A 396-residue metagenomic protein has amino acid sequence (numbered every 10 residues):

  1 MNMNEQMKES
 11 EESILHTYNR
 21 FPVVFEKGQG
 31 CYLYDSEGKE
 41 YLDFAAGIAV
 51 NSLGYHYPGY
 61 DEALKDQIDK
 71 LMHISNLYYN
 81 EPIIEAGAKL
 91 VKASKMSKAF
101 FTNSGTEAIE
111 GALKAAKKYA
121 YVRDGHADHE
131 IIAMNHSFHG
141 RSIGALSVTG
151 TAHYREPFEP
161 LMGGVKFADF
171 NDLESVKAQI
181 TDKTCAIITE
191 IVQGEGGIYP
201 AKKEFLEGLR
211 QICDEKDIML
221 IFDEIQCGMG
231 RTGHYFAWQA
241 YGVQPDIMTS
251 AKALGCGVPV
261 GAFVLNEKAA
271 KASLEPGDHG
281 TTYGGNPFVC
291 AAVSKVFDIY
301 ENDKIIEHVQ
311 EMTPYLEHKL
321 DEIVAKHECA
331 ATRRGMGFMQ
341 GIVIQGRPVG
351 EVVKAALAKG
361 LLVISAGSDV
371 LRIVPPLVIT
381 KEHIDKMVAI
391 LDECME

Functional and structural regions predicted by a protein language model:
M1-E396: Conserved N-terminal phosphate-binding loop of PLP-dependent enzymes in the Aspartate aminotransferase
